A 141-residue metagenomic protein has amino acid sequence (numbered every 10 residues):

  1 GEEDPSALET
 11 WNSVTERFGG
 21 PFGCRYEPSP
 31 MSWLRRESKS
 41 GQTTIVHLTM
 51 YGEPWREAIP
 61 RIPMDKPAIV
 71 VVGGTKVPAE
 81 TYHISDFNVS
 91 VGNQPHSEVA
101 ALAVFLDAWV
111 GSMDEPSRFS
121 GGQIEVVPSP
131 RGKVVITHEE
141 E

Functional and structural regions predicted by a protein language model:
G1-E3: Short internal beta-strands
L8-V77: S-adenosyl-L-methionine/SAH cofactor-binding core of RNA-modifying enzymes
R36-S38, I59-I62, L102, F119 (+1 more regions): General "foldedness" signal
P54, Q123-I124, V134: Compositionally biased, intrinsically disordered low-complexity regions
I62-M64, N88, L106-D107, E141: General N-terminal targeting signals
P78-A79, T137: Basic, gly/Ser/Thr/Pro-rich low-complexity segments located predominantly at protein N termini
T81-S120, I124-P130: Structured adenosyl-cofactor binding patch, chiefly the S-adenosyl-L-methionine
P130-E141: Long, charged alpha-helical interface segments
